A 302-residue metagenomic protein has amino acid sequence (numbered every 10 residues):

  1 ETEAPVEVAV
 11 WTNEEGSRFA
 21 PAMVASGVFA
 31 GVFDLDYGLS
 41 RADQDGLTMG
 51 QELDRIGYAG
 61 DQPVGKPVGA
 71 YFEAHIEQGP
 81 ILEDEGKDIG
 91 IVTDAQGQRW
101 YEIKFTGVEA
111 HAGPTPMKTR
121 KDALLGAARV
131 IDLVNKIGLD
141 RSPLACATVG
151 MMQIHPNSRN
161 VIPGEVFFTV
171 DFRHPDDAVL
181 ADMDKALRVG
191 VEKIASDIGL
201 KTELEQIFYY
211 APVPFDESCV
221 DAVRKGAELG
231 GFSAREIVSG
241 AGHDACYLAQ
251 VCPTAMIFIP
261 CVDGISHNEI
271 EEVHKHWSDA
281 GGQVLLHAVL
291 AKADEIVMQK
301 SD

Functional and structural regions predicted by a protein language model:
T2-P5, G60-V64, P114, K136-V149 (+3 more regions): Flexible, glycine/charged-enriched surface loops at secondary-structure junctions
T12, I103-E109, C252, F258-D263: Short, small-residue-rich loop/turn micro-motifs
N13-A178: Midchain, well-structured core segments that form catalytic/ion-binding scaffolds
D36, R173-D177, I207-Y209, G264-W277: Short beta-alpha connecting loops at secondary-structure transitions that line or flank enzyme active sites
T148-N157, T169-D176, K201-V220, C246: A short beta-alpha structural unit
G164, A234-V284, V289-K292: Zn-dependent metallopeptidase/amidohydrolase metal-coordination segment
M183-E192: Short amphipathic alpha-helices in soluble, non-transmembrane regions that often serve as interface/regulatory elements
